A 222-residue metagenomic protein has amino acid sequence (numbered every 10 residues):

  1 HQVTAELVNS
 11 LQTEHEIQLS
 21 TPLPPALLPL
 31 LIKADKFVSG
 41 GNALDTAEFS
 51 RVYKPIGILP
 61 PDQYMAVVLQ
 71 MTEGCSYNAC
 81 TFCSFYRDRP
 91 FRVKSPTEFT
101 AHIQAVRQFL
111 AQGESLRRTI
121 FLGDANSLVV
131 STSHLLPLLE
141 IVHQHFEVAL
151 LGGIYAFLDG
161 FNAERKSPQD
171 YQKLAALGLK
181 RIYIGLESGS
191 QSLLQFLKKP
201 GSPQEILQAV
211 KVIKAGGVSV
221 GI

Functional and structural regions predicted by a protein language model:
H1-Q2: A short, structured N-terminal alpha-helical element that caps or precedes a catalytic domain
E6-L69, R87, G113-S115: N-terminal [4Fe-4S]-dependent radical SAM core
A34-N42, K54-P55, G74-A79, A111 (+2 more regions): Short low-complexity stretches enriched in small and charged residues
P60-A101: Canonical Radical SAM [4Fe-4S] cluster-binding loop centered on the CxxxCxxC motif and its immediate flanking residues
E98-A105, Q208: A non-catalytic, amphipathic alpha-helix used as a structural packing/dimerization or gating element in enzyme scaffolds
Q108-V210, A215: Conserved SAM/AdoMet-binding glycine-rich loop
